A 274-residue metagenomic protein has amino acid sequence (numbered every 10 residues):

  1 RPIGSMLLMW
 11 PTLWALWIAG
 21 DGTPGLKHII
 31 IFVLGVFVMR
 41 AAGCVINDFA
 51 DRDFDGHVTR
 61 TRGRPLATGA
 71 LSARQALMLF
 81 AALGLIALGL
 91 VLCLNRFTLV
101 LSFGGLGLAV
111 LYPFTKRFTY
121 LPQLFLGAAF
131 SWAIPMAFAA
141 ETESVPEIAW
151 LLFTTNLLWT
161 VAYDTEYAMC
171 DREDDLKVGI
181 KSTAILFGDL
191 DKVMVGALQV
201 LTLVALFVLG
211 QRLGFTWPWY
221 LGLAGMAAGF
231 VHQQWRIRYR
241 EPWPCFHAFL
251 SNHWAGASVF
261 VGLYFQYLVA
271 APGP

Functional and structural regions predicted by a protein language model:
R1-M6, D53-L79, V110-A129, M169-G196 (+1 more regions): Interhelical loop and helix-boundary elements at the membrane-water interface of polytopic inner-membrane proteins
M6-M9, I31-V36, R52-S102, K177-T216 (+1 more regions): Multi-pass membrane catalytic core of lipid/isoprenoid biosynthesis enzymes
L8-P11, I134-A137, S258-L263: Hydrophobic cores of alpha-helical transmembrane segments in multi-pass inner/ER membrane proteins, independent
W10-A50, R60, G84-L92, L99-V110 (+2 more regions): Membrane-embedded alpha-helical segments that form the functional core of polytopic membrane enzymes, especially those
L16-D21, F114-T115, A139-A140, Y267-A270: Structural signal for the C-terminal ends of transmembrane alpha-helices and the immediately following loop
L34, R64-E147, L151, V208 (+2 more regions): Intramembrane alpha-helical segments
A42, L83-I86, L108, T155 (+3 more regions): Membrane-embedded alpha-helical transmembrane segments of multi-pass integral membrane proteins
V208-P274: Extended hydrophobic alpha-helices typical of membrane-associated regions
